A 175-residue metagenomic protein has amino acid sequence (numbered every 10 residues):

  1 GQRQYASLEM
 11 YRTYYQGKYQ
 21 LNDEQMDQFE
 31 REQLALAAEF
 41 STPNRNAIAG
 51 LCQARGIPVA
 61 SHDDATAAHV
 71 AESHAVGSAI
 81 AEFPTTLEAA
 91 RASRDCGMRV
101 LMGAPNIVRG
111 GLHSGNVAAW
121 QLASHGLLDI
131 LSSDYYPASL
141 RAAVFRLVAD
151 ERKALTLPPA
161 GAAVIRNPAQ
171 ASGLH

Functional and structural regions predicted by a protein language model:
G1-A68, A75-V76, E82-P84, D134: Metal-coordinating catalytic core of metallo-dependent amide/deamination hydrolases
Q16, Q20-D23, G77-S78, G126 (+2 more regions): Glycine-centered secondary-structure boundary/capping sites
E39-T42, L87-D95, L112: Active-site-adjacent beta->alpha loops and helix N-cap segments on the catalytic face of soluble alpha/beta enzymes
A68-H69, E88-A89, A118: Short acidic active-site motifs
E72, A89-A92, A143: A short acidic, amphipathic alpha-helical/loop segment
A75-E88, Q121-L131: Structural recognition of alpha->loop->beta junctions
C96-N106, G110-H175: His/Asp/Glu-enriched, well-ordered alpha-helical/loop segment that forms or immediately abuts the divalent-metal
